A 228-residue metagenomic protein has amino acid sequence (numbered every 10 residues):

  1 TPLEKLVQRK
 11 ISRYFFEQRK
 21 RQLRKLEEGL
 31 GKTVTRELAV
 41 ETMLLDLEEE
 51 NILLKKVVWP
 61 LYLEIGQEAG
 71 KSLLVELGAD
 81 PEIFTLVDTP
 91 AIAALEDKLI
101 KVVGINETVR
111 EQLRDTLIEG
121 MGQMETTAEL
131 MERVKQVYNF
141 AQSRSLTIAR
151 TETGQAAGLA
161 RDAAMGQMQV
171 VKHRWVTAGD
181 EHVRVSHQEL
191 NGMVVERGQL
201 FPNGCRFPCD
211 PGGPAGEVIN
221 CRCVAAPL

Functional and structural regions predicted by a protein language model:
T1-N139, L228: N-terminal leader/targeting and assembly helices and adjacent pre-domain segments
F140, R144-L228: Acidic, glycine-rich two-metal-ion catalytic cores of nucleic acid-processing enzymes
